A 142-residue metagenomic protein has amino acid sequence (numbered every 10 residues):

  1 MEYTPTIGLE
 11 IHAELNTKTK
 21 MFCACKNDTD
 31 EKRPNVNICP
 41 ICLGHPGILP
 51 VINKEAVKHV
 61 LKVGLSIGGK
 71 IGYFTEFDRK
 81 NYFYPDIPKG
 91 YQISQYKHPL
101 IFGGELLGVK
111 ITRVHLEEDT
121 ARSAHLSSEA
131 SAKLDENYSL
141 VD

Functional and structural regions predicted by a protein language model:
M1-D142: Basic, nucleic-acid-interacting segments
